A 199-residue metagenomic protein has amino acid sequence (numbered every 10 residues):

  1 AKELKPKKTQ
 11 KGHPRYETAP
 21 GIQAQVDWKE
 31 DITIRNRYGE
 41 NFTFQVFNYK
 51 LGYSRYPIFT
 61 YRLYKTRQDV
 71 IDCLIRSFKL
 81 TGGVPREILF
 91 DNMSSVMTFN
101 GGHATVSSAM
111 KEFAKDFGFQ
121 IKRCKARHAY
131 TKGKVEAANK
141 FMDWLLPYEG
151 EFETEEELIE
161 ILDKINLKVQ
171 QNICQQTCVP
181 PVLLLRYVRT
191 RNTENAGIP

Functional and structural regions predicted by a protein language model:
K2-P57, K65-D72, I198-P199: Mobile-element integrase/transposase regions, centering on the N-terminal DNA-binding/Zn-coordinating module
K29, G52-S54, R62-K65, F90-S95 (+3 more regions): An acidic- and aromatic-residue-enriched active-site/binding cleft used to recognize and process polar
Q68-E87: Short, basic/hydrophobic alpha-helical segments
G83-H103: Acidic/histidine-rich, metal-coordinating catalytic segments
G101, I121-D143, L158: RNase H-like two-metal-ion nuclease catalytic core shared by retroviral integrases and related mobile-element nucleases
H103-I121: Two-metal-ion acidic nuclease core segments, chiefly of the RNase H-like superfamily
N139-P199: Active-site-proximal acidic segments at structured loop/helix or strand boundaries that coordinate catalytic metals
